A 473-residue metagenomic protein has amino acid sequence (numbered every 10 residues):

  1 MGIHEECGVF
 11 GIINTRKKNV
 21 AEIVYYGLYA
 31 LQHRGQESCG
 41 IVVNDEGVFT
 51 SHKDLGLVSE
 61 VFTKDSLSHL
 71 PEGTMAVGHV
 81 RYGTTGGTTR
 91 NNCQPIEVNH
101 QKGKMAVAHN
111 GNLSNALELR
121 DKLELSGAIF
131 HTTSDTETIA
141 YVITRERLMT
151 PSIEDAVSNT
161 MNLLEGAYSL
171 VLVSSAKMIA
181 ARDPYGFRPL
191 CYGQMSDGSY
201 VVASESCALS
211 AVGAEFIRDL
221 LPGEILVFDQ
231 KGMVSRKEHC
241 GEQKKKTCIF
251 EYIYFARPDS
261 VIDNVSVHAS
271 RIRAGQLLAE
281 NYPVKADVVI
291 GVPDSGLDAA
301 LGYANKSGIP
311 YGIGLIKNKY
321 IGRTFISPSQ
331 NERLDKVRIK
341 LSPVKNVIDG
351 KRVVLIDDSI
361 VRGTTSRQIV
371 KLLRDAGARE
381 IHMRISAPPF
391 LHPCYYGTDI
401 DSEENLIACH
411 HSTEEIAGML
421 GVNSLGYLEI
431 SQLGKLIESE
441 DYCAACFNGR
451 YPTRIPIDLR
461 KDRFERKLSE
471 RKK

Functional and structural regions predicted by a protein language model:
M1-P222, V227-A286, V292, E380 (+1 more regions): Conserved short alpha-helical segments that host acidic/polar catalytic motifs at enzyme active sites
T84-T85, N115, F187-R188, L209-S210 (+6 more regions): Flexible loop/turn segments at secondary-structure boundaries
A108, V173, A181-R182, G193 (+11 more regions): Generic beta-strand/beta-sheet core signal
A128, M149-T150, P283-D287, N305-G312 (+2 more regions): Secondary-structure transition/capping motifs at alpha-helix termini and the adjoining loop/turn into the next element
T132, E137-Y141, Y311-G322, M419-I437: A conserved beta-strand->alpha-helix junction
N159, C207-A208, E215-F216, L220-E224 (+4 more regions): Phosphate/diphosphate-binding loops
M161, A176, G213-D219, K371-K473: PRPP-dependent phosphoribosyltransferase catalytic core
G308-V353, T364, L391-G397, D401: Short, glycine/charge-rich flexible loops or terminal/linker lids adjacent to PRPP-binding catalytic cores
